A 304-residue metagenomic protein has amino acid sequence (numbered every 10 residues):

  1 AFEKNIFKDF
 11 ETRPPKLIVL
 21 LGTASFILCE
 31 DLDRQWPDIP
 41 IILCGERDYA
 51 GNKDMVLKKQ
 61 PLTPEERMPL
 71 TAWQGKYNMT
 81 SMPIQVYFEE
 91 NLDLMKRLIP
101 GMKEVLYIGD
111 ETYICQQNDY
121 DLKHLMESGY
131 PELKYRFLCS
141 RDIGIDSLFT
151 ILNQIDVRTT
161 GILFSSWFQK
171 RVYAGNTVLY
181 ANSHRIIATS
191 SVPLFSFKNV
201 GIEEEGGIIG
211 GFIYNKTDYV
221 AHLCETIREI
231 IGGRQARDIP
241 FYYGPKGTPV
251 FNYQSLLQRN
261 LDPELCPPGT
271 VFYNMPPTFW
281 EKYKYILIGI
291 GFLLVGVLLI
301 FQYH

Functional and structural regions predicted by a protein language model:
A1, M82-Y87, D110-N118, C139-D146 (+1 more regions): Hinge/beta->alpha junction and helix N-cap segments in small-molecule ligand-binding domains
A1-K16, D31-D33, S147-T160: Short, well-structured alpha-helical segments in soluble
F10-G22, P40-C44, E104-G109, K134-L138 (+2 more regions): Periplasmic-binding protein-like
Y49-K53, P61-A72, T80-M102, N215-G232: Hydrophobic alpha-helical segments within soluble ligand-binding/sensing domains
T71-M126, F241-N252: An alpha-beta-alpha
Y135-Q235: Membrane-proximal low-complexity regions enriched in glycine and acidic/polar residues
Y242, Y253-F279: Juxtamembrane amphipathic/hinge helix adjacent to a transmembrane helix
M275-H304: Alpha-helical transmembrane signal-anchor helices
